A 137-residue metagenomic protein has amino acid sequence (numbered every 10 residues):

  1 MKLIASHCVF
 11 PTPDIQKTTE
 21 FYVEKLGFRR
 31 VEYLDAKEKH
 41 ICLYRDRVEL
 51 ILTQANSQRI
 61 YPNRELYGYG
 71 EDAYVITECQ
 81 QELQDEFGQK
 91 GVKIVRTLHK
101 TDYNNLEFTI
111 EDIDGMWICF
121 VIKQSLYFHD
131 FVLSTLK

Functional and structural regions predicted by a protein language model:
M1-H7, R29-E78, Q84-E111, I122-K137: Vicinal oxygen chelate
T12-I15, D102: Conserved beta-strand-loop-alpha-helix junction that forms the acyl-donor binding cleft
D14-I15, E78-Q80: Helix N-cap motif at beta-to-alpha junctions
T18, Y22-V23, F87, G115: Conserved active-site tyrosine of GNAT-family acetyltransferases
